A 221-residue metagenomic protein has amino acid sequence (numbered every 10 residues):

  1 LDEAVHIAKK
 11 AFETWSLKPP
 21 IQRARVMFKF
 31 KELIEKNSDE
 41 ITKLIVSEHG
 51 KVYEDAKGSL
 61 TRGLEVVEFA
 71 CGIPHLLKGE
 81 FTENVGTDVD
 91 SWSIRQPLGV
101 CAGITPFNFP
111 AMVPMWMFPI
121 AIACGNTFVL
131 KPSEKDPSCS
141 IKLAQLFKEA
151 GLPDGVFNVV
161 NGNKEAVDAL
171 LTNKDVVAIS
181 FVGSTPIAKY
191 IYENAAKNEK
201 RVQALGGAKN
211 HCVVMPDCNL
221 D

Functional and structural regions predicted by a protein language model:
L1-V89: N-terminal Rossmann-like NAD(P)+-binding subdomain of aldehyde/semialdehyde dehydrogenases
G79-D221: Rossmann-like NAD(P) dinucleotide-binding subdomain of oxidoreductase/dehydrogenase enzymes
